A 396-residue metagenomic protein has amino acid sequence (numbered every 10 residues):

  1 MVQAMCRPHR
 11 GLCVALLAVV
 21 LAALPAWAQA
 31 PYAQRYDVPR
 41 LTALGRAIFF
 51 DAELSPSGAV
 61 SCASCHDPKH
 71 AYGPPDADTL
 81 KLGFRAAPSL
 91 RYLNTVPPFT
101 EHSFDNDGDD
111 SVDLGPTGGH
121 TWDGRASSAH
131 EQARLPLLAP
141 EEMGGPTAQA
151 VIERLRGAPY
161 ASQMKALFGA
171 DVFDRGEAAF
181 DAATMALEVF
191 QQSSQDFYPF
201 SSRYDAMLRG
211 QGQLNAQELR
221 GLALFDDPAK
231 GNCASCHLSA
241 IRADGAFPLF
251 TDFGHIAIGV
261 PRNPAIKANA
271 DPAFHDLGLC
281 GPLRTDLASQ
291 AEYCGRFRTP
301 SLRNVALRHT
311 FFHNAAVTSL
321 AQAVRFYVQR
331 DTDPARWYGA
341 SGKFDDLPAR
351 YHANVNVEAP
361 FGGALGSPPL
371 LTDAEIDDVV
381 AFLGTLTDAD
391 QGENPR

Functional and structural regions predicted by a protein language model:
M1-I48, L135, P140, G144 (+6 more regions): Post-cleavage N-terminal segment of exported redox proteins
Q29-R134, P199-G339, N394-R396: Short glycine/threonine-rich turn/loop motifs
G339-D346: The catalytic-center signature of Zn2+-dependent metalloproteases
